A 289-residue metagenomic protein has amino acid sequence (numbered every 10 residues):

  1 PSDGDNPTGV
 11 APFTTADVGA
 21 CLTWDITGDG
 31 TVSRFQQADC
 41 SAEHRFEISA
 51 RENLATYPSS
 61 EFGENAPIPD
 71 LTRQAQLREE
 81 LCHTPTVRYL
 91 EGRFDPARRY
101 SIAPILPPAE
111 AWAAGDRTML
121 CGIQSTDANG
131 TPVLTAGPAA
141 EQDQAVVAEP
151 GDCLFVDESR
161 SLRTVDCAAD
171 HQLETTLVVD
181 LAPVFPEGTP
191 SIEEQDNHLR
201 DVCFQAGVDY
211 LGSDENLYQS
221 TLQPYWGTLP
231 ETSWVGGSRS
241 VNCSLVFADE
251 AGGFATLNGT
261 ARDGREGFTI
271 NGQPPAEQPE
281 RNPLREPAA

Functional and structural regions predicted by a protein language model:
P1-A289: Primary mode marks residue(s) on the alpha4-beta5-alpha5 output face of response regulator receiver
